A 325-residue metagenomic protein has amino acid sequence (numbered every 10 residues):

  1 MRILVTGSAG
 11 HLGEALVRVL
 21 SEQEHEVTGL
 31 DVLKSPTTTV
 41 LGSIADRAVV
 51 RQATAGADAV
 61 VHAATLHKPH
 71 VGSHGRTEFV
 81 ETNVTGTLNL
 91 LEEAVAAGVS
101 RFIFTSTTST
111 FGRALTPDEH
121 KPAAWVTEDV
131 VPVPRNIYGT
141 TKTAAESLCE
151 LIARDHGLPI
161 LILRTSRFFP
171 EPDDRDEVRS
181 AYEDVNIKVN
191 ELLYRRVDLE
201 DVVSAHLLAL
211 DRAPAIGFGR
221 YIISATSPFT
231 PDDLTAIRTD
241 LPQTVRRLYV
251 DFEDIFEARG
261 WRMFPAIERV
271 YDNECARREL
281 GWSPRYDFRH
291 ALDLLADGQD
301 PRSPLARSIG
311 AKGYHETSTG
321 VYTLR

Functional and structural regions predicted by a protein language model:
I3-Q23: N-terminal Rossmann NAD(P)H-binding glycine-rich loop of SDR-like oxidoreductase domains
P36, G42-V84, E93: NAD(P)H-binding glycine-rich loop region in Rossmannoid oxidoreductase-like domains and their noncatalytic homologs
A45, A59, E78-G86, A97 (+4 more regions): Glycine-rich NAD(P)-binding loop of the Rossmann-fold in SDR/ketoreductase-type enzymes
L88-R135: Conserved Rossmann-fold NAD(P)-dependent oxidoreductase catalytic core, especially the SDR/UDP-sugar
F111-G112, I137, D155-R179: Flexible, glycine-rich beta-alpha linker
V133-I160: Active-site Tyr-X1-5-Lys
E171, D176-I187, L192-I222, T226: Alpha-helical substrate-binding/gating segment
A205-F264, N273, R278-E279, R302 (+3 more regions): Mid/C-terminal beta-alpha module of Rossmann-like enzyme folds, strongest in SDR-family dehydrogenases/epimerases
